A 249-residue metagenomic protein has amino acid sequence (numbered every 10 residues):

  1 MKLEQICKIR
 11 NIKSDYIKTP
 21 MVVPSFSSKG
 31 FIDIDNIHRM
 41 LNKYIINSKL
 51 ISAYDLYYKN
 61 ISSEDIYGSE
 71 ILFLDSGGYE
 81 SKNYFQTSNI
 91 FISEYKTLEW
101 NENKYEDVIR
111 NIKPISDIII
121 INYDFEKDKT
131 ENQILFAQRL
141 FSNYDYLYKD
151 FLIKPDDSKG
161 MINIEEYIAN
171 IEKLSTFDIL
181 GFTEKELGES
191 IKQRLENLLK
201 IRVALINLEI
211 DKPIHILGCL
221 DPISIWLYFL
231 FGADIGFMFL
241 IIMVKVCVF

Functional and structural regions predicted by a protein language model:
M1-Y148: Non-catalytic, usually N-terminal nucleic-acid engagement modules in DNA/RNA processing proteins
L147-F249: Glycine-rich phosphate/ribose-binding loops and adjacent secondary-structure elements that form binding surfaces
